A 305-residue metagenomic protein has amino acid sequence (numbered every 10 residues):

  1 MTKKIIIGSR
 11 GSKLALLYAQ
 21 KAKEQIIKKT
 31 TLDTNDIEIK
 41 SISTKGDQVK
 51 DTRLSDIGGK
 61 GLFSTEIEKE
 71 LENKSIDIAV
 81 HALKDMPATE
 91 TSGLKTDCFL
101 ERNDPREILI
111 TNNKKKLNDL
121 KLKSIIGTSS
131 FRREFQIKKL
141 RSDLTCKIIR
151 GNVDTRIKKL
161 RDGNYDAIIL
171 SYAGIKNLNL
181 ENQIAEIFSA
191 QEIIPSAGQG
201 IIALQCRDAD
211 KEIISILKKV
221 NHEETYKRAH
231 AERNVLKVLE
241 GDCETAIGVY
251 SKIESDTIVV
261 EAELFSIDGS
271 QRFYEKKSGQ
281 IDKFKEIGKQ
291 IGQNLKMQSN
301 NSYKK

Functional and structural regions predicted by a protein language model:
T2-K50, D56, S64, K139-K305: Small-molecule-sensing regulatory modules
I6-G8, K40, A79, D97 (+1 more regions): Short, well-ordered beta-strand segments
D51-D77: Short, structured active-site "lid" loops
I76-V80, D166-A167: Short, Asp-centered acidic motifs that coordinate Mg2+ and/or phosphate in catalytic or ligand-binding sites
L83-K84, S92-L144: A conserved helix-loop-strand patch within extracytoplasmic ligand-binding domains of the periplasmic binding
L83-M86, A173-I175: Short glycine-rich anion-binding loops that position phosphate/pyrophosphate groups of nucleotides and phosphorylated
T89, Q136, L178: Glycine/Thr-rich phosphate-binding loops of Rossmann-like dinucleotide-binding domains
